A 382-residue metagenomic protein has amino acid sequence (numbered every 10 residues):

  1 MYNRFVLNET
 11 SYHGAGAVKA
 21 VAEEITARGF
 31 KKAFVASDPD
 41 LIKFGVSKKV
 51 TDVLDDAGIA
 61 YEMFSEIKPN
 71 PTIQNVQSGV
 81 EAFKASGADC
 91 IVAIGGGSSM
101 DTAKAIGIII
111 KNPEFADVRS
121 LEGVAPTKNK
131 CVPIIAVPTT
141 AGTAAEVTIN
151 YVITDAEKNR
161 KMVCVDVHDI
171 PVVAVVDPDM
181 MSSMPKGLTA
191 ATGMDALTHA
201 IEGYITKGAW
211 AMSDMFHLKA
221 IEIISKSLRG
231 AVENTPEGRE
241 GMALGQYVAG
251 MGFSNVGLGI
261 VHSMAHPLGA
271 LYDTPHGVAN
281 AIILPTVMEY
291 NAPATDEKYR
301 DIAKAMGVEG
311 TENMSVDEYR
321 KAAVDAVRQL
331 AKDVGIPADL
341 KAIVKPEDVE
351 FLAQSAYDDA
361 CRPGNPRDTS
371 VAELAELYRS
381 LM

Functional and structural regions predicted by a protein language model:
M1-F64, L381: An N-terminal, well-structured beta->alpha segment
V18-V21, K43-V46, I73-V76, S99-A103 (+3 more regions): Short glycine/serine/threonine-rich phosphate/pyrophosphate-binding segments that cradle anionic phosphate groups
I42-F115, R229-R239: N-terminal small/polar loop signature for handling phosphorylated ligands or for N-terminal nucleophile
Q74-D179: Glycine/threonine-rich beta-strand-loop-alpha-helix active-site module that forms ligand/phosphate-binding
N150-V256: Carboxylate- and glycine-rich phosphate/diphosphate-binding segment that chelates Mg2+/Mn2+
P267-M306: Catalytic phosphate/nucleotide-handling subdomain of diverse soluble enzymes
Y299, E309-M382: C-terminal charged capping/lid subdomain of soluble metabolic enzymes
